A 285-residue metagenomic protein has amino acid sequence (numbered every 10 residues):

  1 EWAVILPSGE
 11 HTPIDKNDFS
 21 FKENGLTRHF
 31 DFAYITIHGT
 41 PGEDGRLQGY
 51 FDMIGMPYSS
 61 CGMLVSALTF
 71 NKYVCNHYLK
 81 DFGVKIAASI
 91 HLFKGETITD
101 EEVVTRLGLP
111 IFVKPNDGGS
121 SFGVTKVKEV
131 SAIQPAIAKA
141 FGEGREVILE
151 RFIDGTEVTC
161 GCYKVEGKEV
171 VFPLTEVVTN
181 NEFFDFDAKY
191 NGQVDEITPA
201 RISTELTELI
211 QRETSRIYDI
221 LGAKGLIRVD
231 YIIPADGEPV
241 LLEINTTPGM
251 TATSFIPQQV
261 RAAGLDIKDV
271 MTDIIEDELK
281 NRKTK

Functional and structural regions predicted by a protein language model:
E1-S59, M63-L64, L68-F70, V74 (+2 more regions): ATP-binding N-terminal substructure of ATP-dependent carboxylate-amine bond-forming enzymes
E10-P13, G49-D52, F184-N191, T246: Short, flexible, mixed-charge acidic loops at enzyme active sites
T27, L68-T156: Active-site nucleotide/adenylate-binding loops and adjacent lid/helix of ATP-dependent enzymes
G49-Y58, E129, Q134, A262-A263: A glycine- and small-aliphatic-rich helix-loop capping segment at beta-alpha/alpha-beta transitions that lines
P57-Y58, I86, I111, I267: Hydrophobic beta-strand scaffold residues
G83, T204-K285: ATP-dependent carboxylate activation and anion-phosphoryl transfer catalytic cores that bind Mg-ATP to form
K128-R212, I233-V240: Phosphate-binding site of ATP-dependent enzymes
